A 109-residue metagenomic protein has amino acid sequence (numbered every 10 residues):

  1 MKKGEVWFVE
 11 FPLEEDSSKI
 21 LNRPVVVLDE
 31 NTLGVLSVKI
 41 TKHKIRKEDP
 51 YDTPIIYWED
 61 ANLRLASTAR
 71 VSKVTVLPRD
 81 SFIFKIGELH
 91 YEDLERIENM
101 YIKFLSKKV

Functional and structural regions predicted by a protein language model:
P12-D16: Short, charged beta-turn/beta-strand-edge "cap" motif at the junction between a beta-strand and an adjacent loop
S18-N22, V27-E59: Compact nucleic-acid interaction/catalytic patches
W58-V109: C-terminal terminal-subdomain/extension
